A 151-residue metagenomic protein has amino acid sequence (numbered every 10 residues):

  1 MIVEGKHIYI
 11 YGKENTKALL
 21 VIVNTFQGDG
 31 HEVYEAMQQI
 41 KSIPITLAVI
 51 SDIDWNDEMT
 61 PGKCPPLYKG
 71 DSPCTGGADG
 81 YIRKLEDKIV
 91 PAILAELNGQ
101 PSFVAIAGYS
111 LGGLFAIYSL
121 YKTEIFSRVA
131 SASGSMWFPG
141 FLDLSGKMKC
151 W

Functional and structural regions predicted by a protein language model:
M1-W151: Non-catalytic cap/lid and distal C-terminal segments of serine-dependent acyl enzymes
